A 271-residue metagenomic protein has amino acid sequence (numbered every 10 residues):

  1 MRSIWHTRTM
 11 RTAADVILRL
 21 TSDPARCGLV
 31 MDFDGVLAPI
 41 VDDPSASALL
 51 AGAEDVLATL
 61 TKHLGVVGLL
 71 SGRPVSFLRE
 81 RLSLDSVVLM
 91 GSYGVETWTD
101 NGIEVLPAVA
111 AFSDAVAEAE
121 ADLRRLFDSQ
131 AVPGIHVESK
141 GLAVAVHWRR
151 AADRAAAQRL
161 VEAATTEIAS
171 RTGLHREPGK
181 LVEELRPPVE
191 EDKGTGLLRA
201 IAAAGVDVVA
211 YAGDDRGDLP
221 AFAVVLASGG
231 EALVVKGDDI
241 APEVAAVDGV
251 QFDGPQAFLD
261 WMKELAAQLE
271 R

Functional and structural regions predicted by a protein language model:
M1-F33, L37-V41, G52, A202-G205 (+1 more regions): Non-catalytic pre-domain segments flanking phosphatase-related domains
R2-M10, P24, G194-R271: Mg2+-dependent phosphoryl-transfer enzymes with acidic/Ser/Thr/Gly-rich catalytic loops
C27-L29, V87, V209: The start of beta-strands in P-loop NTPase/AAA+ ATPase cores
V36, V75, G217: Conserved Rossmann-like nucleotide-cofactor binding loop
I40, A48-S139: Active-site phosphate-binding/coordination module
G134-A212, R216-G230: Conserved acidic, metal-coordinating active-site core of Asp-based, Mg2+-dependent phosphoryl-transfer enzymes
